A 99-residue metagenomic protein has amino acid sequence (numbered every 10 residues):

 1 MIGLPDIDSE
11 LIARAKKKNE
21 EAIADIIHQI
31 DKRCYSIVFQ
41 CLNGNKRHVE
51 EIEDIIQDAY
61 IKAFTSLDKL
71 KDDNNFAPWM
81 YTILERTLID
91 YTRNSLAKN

Functional and structural regions predicted by a protein language model:
M1-E10, G44, T92-N99: Inter-domain helical "communication" segments and dimerization helices that couple sensory or membrane-embedded modules
M1-I2, K17-D25, Y35-D58: Short, charged helix-capping/linker segments at alpha-helix termini
L4-D8, N19, A63: N-terminal alpha-helical segment
L11-A15: Hydrophobic side-chain positions on well-ordered alpha-helices, corresponding to helix-helix packing/interface faces
K16, Q40-G44, Q57-N75, N94-L96: Sigma70-family region 2
C34, V38, L67, M80 (+2 more regions): Hydrophobic-face residues of short alpha-helical interaction/recognition segments
E50-I61, N74-R86: Structural recognition of an alpha-helix C-terminal capping motif at a helix-to-coil junction
